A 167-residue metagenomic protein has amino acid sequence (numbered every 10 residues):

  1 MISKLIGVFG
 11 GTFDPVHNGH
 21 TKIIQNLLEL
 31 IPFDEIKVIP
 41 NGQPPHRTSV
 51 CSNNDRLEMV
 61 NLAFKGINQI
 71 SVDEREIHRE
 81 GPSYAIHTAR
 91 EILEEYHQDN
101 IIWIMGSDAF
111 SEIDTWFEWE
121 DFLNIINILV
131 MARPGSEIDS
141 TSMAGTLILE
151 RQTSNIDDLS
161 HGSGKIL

Functional and structural regions predicted by a protein language model:
M1-L167: Nucleotidyltransferase catalytic core that binds NTPs
